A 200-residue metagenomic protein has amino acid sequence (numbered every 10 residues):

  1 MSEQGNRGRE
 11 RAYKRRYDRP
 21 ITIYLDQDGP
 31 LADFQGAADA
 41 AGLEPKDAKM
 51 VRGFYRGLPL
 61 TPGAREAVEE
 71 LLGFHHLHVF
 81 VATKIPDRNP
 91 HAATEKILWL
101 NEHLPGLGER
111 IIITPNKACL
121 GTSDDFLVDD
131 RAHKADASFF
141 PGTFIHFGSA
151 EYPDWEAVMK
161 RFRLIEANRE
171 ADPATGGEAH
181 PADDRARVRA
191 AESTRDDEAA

Functional and structural regions predicted by a protein language model:
S2-L58: Active-site neighborhood of HAD-like aspartate-dependent phosphohydrolases
R19-I21, H75-H78, T122-D125, G142: Short coil/turn segments at beta-strand junctions that form active-site/ligand-binding loops
Y55-P59, L104-L107: Short, flexible loop segments at the rims of nucleotide/cofactor-binding pockets, characterized by
P59, A64-T94, L100: Substrate-recognition element of Asp-dependent hydrolases with the DxDx(T/V) motif
N89-A200: C-terminal cap/substrate-recognition subdomain and adjoining C-terminal extension of metal-dependent phosphatase-like
